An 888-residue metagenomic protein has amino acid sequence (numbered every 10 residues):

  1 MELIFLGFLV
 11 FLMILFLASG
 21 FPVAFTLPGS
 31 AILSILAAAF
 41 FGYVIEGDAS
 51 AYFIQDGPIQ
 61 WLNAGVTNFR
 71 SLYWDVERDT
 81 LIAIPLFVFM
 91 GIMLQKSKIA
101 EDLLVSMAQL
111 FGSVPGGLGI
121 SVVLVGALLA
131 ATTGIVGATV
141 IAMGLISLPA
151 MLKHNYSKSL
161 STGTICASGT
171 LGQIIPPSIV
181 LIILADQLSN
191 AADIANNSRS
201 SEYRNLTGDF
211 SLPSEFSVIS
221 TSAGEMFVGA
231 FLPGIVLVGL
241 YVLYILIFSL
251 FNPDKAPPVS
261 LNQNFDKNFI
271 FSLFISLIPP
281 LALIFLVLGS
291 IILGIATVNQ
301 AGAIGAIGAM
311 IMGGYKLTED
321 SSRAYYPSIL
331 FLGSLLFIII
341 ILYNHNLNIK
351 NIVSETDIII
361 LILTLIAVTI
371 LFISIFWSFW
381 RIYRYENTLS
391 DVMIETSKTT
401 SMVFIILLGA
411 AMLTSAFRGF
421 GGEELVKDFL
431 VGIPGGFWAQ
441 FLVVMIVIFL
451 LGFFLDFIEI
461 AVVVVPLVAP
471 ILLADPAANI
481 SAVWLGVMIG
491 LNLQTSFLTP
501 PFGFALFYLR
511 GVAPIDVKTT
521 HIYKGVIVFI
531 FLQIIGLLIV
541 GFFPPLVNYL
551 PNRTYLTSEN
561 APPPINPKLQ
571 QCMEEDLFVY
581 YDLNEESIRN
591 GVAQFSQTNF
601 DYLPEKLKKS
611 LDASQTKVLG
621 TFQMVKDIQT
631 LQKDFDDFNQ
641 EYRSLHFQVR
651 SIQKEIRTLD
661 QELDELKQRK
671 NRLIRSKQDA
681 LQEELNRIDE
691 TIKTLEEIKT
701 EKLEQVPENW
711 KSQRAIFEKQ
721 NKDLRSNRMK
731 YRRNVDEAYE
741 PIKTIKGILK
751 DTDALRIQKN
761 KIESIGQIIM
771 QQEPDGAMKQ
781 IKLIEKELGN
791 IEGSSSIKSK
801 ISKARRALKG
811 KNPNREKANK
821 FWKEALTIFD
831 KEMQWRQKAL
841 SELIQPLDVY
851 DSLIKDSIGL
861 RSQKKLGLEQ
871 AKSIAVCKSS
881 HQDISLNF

Functional and structural regions predicted by a protein language model:
M1-F888: Alpha-helical transmembrane segments of multi-pass membrane transport proteins
